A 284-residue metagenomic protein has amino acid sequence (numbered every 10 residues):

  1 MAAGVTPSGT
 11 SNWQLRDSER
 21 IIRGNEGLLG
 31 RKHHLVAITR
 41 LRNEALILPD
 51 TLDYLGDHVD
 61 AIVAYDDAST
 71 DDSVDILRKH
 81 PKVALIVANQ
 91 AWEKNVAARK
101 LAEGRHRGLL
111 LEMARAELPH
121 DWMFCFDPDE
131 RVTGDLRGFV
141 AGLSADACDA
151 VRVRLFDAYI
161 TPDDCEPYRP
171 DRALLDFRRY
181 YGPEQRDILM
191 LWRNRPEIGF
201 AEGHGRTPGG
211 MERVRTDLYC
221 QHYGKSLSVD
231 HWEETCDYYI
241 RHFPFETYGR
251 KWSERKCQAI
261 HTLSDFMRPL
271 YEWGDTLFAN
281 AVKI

Functional and structural regions predicted by a protein language model:
A2-L29, K100-G108, T133-I284: Catalytic-site signature of metal-activated, phosphate-bearing donor transferases, centered on the GT-A/GT-A-like
Q14-L29, D75-C125: Active-site-proximal specificity loops/subdomain of glycosyltransferases
K32-H34, T39-D53, A68: Active-site beta-to-alpha loop of glycosyltransferases that engages the nucleotide-sugar donor
I47, D72, I76: Phosphate- and divalent-cation-binding pockets in alpha/beta enzyme and binding domains that engage nucleotide-derived
G56: Gly/Ala-rich phosphate-binding loop of Rossmann-like dinucleotide-binding domains, activating on the conserved
D60-D71: Short beta-strand/loop segment that forms part of the nucleotide-sugar
D127-R131: The conserved acidic donor/metal-binding loop of glycosyltransferases
